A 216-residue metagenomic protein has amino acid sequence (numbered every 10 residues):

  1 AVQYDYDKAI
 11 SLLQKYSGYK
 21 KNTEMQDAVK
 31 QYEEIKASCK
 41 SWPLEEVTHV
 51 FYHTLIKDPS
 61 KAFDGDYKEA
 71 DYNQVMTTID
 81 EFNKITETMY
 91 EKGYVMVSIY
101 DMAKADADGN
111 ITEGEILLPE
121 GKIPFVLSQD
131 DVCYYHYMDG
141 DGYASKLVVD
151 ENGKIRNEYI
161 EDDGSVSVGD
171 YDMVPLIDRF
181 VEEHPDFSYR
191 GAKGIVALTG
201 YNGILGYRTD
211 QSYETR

Functional and structural regions predicted by a protein language model:
A9-S17: Alpha-helical solenoid scaffolds that mediate protein-protein interactions, centered on TPR/SEL1-like repeats but also
G18, E34-A37, E91, E182: Generic surface-pattern signal
N22-C39: TPR/TPR-like alpha-solenoid helical repeat scaffolds
E46-R216: Active-site beta->alpha N-cap acidic-glycine motif
